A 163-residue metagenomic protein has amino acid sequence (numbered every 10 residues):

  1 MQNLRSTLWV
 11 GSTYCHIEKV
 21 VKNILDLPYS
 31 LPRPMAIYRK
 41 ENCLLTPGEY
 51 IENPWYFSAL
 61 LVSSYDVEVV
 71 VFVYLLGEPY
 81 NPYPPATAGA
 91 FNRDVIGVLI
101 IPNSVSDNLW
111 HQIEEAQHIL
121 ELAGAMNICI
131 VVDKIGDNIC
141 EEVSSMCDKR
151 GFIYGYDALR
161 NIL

Functional and structural regions predicted by a protein language model:
M1-T46: Conserved G1/Walker A P-loop phosphate-binding module
C15, K19, W55, H111 (+1 more regions): Charged, alpha-helix-enriched surfaces in structured cytosolic catalytic cores of large nucleotide-utilizing machines
H16-I17, I135-L163: Conserved GTPase G-domain signal focused on the G5
L31, Y56-L60, P82-A86: A generic local structural motif
R39-F57, S64, Y74-E78: Switch II (G3) loop of P-loop NTPases
S64, Y74-C147: Conserved C-terminal guanine-recognition region of P-loop GTPase G domains, centered on the G4
V67: An anion/phosphate-binding loop that grips the pyrophosphate of nucleotide cofactors and donors
V71: N-terminal Rossmann-like NAD(P) cofactor-binding module of classical short-chain dehydrogenase/reductase
